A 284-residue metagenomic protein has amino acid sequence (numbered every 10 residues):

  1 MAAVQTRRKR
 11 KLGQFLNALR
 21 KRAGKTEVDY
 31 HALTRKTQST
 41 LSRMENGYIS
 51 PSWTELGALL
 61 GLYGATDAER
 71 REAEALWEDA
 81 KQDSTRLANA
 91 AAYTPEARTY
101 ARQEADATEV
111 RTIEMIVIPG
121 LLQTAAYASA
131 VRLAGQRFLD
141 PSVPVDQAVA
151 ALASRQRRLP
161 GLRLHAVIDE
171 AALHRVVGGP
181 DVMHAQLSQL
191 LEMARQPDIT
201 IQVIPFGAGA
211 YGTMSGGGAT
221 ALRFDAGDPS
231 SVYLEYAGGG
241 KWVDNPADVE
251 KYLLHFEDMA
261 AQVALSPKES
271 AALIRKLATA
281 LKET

Functional and structural regions predicted by a protein language model:
A2-Q14, A18, R22, E27-A32 (+4 more regions): Interdomain hinge/linker segments and adjacent boundary elements that couple functional modules
K25, K36, I199: Short glycine/serine/threonine/alanine-rich loop segments
V28, Q38-S39: Key DNA-contact positions within bacterial/archaeal DNA-binding proteins
A32-T34, F224: N-terminal hydrophobic alpha-helix used for membrane targeting or insertion
R35, A75, G209: Positions that flank functional sites
G179-T284: C-terminal regulatory/effector modules of DNA-binding transcriptional regulators
